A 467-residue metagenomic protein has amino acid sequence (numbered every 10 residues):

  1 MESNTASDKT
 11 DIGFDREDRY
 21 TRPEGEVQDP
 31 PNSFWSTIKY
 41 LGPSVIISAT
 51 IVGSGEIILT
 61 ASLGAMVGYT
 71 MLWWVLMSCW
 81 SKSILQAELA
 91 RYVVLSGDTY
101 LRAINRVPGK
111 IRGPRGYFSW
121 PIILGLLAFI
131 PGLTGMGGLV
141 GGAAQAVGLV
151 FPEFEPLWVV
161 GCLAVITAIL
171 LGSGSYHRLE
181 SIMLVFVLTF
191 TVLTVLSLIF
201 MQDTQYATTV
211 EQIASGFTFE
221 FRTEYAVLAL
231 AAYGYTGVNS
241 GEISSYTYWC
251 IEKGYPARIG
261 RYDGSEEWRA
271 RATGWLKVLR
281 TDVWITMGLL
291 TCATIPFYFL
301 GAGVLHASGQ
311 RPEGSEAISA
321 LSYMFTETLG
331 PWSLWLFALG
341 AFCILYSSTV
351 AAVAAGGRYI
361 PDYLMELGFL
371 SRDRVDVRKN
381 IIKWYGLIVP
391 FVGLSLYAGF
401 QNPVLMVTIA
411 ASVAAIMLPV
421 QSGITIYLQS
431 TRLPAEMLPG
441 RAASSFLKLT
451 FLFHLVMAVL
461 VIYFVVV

Functional and structural regions predicted by a protein language model:
M1-I58, G116-S119, Y255, I259-G260 (+2 more regions): Membrane-interface "cap" regions at the ends of multi-pass membrane proteins
Y20, T60-S62, A87-G116, Q145-G148 (+3 more regions): Flexible loop linkers connecting adjacent transmembrane helices in multi-pass alpha-helical membrane transporters
W35, S62-R91, L101-N105, S119-P121: Extracellular loop-to-transmembrane helix junctions
S48, K82-A90, G113-S175, G234-V238 (+1 more regions): Helix-loop-helix module between adjacent transmembrane segments
I84-L95, C250-I251, A257-R258, G288-S319: Extracellular/periplasmic helix-exit of transmembrane alpha-helices
G141-V150, L163-F186, S197-M201, L396-P403 (+1 more regions): Membrane-water interface regions at transmembrane-helix termini and the short interhelical loops of multi-pass membrane
E153-C162, W332, L364-A398: Loop-to-transmembrane helix boundary motifs in multi-pass membrane proteins
L188-Y248, Q421-P434, A458-V465: Hydrophobic alpha-helical segments and their helix-loop junctions in multi-pass secondary transporters
